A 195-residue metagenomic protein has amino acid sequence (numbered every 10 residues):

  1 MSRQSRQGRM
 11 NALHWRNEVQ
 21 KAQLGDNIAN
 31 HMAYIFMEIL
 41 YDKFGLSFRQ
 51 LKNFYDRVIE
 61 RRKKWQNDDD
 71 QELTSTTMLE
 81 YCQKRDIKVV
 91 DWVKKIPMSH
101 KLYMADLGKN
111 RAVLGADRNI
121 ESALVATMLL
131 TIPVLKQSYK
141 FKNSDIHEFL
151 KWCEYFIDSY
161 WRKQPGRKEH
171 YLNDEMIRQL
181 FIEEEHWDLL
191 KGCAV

Functional and structural regions predicted by a protein language model:
M1-L40, K64-Q137, G166-V195: Intrinsic disorder/low-complexity detector
F54-K63, F149-Y160: Amphipathic alpha-helical segments that form the core helices of the histone-fold
N143-S144, I157: Short loop/beta submotifs within extracellular cysteine-rich repeat domains
